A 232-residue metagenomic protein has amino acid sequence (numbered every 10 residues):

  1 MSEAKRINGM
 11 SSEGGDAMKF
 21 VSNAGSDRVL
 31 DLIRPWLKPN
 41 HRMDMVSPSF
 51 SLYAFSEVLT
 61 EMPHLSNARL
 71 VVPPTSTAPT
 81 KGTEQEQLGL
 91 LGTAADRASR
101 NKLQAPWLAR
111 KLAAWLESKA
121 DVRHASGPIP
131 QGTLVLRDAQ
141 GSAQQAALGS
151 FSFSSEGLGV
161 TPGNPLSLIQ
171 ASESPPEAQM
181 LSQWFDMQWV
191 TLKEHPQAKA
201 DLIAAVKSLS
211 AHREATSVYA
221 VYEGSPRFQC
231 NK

Functional and structural regions predicted by a protein language model:
S2-K232: PLD/PLD-like phosphodiesterase catalytic module centered on the HKD motif
